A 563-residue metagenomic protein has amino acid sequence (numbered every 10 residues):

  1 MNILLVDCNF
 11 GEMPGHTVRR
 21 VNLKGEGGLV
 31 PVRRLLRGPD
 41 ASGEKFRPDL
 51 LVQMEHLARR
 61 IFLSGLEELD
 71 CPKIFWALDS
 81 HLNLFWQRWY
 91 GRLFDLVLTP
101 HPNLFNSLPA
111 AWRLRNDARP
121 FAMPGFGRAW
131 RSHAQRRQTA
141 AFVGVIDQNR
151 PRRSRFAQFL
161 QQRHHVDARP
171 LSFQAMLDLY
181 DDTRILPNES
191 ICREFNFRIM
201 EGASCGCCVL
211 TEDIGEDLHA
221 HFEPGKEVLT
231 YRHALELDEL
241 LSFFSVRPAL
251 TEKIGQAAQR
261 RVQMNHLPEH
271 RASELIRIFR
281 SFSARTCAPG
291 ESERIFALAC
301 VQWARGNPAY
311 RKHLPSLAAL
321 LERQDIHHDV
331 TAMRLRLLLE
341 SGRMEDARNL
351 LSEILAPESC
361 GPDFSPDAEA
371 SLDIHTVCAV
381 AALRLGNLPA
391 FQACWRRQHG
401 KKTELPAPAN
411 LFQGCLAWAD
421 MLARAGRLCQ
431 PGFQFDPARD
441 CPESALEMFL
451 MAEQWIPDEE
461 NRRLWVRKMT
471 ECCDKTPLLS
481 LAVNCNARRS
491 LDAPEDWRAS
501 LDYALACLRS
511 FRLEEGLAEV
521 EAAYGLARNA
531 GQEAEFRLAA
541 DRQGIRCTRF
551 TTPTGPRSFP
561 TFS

Functional and structural regions predicted by a protein language model:
M1-A41, F46, Q53-E68, P72-H221 (+2 more regions): Nucleotide-sugar donor-binding catalytic core of glycosyltransferases
M1-P72, A77-V97, S281, R323-R343 (+7 more regions): N-terminal pre-catalytic "stem/leader" segment of glycosyltransferase-like enzymes
P224-K226: Glycine-centered loop/turn motifs
V228-A234, F244-V246: Conserved acidic donor-binding segment of nucleotide-sugar-dependent glycosyltransferases
A249-I278: A charged, aromatic-enriched C-terminal amphipathic alpha-helix characteristic of glycosyltransferases across folds
P268-A299, G555-F562: C-terminal alpha-helical cap of glycosyltransferases
E291-E340, F433: Alpha-helical segment of the N-proximal tetratricopeptide repeat
